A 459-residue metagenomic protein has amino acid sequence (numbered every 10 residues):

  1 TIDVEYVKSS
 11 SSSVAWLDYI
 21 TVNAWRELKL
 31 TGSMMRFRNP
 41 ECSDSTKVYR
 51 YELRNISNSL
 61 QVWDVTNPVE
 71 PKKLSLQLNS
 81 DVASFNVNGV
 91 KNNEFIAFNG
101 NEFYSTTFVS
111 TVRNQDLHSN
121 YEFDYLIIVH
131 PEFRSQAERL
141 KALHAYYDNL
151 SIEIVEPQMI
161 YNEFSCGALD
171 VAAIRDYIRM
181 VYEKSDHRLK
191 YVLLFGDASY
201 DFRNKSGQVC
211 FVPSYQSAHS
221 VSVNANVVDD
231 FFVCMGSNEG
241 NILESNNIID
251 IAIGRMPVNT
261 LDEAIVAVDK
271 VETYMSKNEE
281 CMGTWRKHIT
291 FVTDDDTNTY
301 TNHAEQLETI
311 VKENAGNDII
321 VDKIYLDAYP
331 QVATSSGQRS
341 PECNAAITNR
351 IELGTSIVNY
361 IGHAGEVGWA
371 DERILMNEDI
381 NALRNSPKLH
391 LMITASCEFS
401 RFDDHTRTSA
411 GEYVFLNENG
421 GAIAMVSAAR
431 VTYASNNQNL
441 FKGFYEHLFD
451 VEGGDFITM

Functional and structural regions predicted by a protein language model:
T1-M459: Cysteine-dependent hydrolase recognition
